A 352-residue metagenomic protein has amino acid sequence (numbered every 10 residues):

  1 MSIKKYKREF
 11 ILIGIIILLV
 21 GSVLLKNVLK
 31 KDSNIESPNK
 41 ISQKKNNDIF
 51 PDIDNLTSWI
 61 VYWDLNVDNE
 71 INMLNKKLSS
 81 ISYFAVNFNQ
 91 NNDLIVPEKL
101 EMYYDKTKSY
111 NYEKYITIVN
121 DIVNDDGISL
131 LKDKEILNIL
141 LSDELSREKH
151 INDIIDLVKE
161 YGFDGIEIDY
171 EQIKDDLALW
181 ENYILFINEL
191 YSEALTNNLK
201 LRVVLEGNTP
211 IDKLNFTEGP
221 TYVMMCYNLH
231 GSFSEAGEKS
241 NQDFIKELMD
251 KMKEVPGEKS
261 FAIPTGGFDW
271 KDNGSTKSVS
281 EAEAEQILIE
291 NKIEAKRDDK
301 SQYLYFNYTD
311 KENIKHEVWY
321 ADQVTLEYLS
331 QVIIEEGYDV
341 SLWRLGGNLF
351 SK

Functional and structural regions predicted by a protein language model:
S2-I15, N27: N-terminal Sec-pathway targeting helices
N27-E148: Glycan-recognition patch characteristic of GH18 chitinases/ENGases and related GlcNAc/peptidoglycan-binding proteins
L56-S58, S79-Y83, K114-I118, I166-I168 (+4 more regions): Hydrophobic faces of well-ordered beta-strands that scaffold small-molecule active sites in alpha/beta enzyme cores
W59, Q90-E98, D176, E181-L288: Substrate-binding surface in catalytic domains of secreted glycosidases
Y62-N75, E144-K159, E206-K213, A321-V332: Short, acidic/polar
V67-Q90, I154-I166, V332-V340: Catalytic domains of carbohydrate-active enzymes, especially glycoside hydrolases
V123-I136, P264-L329: Glycan-binding loop/region signatures in secreted carbohydrate-active enzymes
H150-W180, N228: Active-site groove signature of glycoside hydrolases
